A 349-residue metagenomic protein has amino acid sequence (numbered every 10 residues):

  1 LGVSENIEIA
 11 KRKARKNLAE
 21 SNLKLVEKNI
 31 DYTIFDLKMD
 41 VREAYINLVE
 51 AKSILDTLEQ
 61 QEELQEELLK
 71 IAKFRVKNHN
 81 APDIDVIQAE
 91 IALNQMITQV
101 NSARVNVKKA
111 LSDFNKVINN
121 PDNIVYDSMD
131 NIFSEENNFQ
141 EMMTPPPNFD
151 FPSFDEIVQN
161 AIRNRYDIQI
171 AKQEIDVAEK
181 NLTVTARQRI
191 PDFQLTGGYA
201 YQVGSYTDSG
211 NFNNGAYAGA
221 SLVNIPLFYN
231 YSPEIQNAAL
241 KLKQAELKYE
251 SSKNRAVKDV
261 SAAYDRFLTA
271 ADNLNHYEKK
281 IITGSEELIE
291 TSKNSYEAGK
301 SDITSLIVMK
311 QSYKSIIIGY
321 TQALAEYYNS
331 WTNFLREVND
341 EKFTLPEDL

Functional and structural regions predicted by a protein language model:
L1-I7, I132-D150, T183, R187 (+2 more regions): Small/polar, glycine/serine/threonine/aspartate-rich low-complexity segments that form flexible
L1-L18, K28-F35, M39, I46 (+5 more regions): A glycine-/polar-enriched beta->alpha junction
A14, E20, D122, M129-D176 (+5 more regions): Bacterial Sec-pathway N-terminal export signals of envelope proteins
K28, D36-N160, A263-R266, A270 (+2 more regions): Periplasmic alpha-helical coiled-coil/stalk elements that build and connect Gram-negative outer-membrane
L69-V86, L288-L306: Alpha-helical hairpins and coiled-coil heptad-repeat segments
A103, Y166, A323: Metallo-beta-lactamase
D122, G319-L349: Acidic, low-complexity, intrinsically disordered peripheral segments
A171, F193-G197: Membrane-embedded beta-strand positions of outer-membrane beta-barrel proteins
